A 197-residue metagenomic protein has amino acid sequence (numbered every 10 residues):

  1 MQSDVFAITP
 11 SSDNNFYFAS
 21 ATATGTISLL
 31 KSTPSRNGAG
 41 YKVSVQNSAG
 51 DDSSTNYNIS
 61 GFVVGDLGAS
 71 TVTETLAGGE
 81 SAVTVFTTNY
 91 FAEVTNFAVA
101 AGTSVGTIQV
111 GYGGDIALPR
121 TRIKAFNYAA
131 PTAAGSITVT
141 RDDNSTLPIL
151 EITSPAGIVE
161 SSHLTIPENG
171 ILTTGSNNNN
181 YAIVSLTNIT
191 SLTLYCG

Functional and structural regions predicted by a protein language model:
M1-G197: Surface-exposed, low-hydrophobicity beta-strand/loop segments enriched in small/polar/acidic residues
